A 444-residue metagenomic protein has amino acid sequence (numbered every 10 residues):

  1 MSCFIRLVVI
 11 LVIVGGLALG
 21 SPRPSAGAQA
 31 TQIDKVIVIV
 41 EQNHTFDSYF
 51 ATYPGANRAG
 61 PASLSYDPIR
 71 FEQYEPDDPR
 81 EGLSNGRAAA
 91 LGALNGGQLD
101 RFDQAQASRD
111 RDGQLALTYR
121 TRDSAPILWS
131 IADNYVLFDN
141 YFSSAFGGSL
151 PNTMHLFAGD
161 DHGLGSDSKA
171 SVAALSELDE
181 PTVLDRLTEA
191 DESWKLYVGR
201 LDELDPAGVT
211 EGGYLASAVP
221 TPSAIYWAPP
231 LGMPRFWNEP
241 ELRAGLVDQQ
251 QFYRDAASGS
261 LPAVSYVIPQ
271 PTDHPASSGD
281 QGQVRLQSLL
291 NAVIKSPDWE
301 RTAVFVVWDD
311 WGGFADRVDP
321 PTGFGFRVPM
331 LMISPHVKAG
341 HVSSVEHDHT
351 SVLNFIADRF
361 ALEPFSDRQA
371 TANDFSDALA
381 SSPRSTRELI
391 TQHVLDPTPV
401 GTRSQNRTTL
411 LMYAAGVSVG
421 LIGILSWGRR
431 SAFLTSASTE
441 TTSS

Functional and structural regions predicted by a protein language model:
M1-R6: Positively charged n-region of N-terminal signal peptides that target proteins for export
L7-G20: Bacterial N-terminal signal peptides
S21-S444: N-terminal pro-sequences and low-complexity stem/linker regions of secreted or lumenal proteins
